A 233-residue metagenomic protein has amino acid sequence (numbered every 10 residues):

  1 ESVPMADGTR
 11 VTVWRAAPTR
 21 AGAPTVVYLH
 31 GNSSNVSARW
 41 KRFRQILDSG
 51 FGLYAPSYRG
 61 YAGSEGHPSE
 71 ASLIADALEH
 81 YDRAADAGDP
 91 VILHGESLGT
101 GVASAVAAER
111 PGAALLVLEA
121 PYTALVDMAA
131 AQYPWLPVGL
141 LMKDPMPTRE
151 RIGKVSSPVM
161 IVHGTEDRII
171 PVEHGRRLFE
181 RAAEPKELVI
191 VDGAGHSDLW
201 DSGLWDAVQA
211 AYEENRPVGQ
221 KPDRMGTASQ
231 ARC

Functional and structural regions predicted by a protein language model:
M5-R83, A87: Membrane-embedded segments
R42, T148, S157, P171-E180: Short alpha-helix in the alpha/beta-hydrolase fold that links the catalytic acid
Y58, V117-D127, D144-T148, A194: Active-site nucleophile loop of the alpha/beta-hydrolase fold
G95-G99, A103: Gly/Ala-rich beta-loop-alpha elbow adjacent to hydrolase catalytic centers
K154-S156, I161-H163, D167: Short beta-strand/loop motif that positions the catalytic acidic residue of the alpha/beta-hydrolase fold
T165-I170, H196-D198: Acidic catalytic loop of the alpha/beta-hydrolase fold
R176-S197: Catalytic histidine neighborhood in serine/cysteine hydrolases with alpha/beta-hydrolase-type architecture
L199-E214: Post-His helix in hydrolase/transferase enzymes
